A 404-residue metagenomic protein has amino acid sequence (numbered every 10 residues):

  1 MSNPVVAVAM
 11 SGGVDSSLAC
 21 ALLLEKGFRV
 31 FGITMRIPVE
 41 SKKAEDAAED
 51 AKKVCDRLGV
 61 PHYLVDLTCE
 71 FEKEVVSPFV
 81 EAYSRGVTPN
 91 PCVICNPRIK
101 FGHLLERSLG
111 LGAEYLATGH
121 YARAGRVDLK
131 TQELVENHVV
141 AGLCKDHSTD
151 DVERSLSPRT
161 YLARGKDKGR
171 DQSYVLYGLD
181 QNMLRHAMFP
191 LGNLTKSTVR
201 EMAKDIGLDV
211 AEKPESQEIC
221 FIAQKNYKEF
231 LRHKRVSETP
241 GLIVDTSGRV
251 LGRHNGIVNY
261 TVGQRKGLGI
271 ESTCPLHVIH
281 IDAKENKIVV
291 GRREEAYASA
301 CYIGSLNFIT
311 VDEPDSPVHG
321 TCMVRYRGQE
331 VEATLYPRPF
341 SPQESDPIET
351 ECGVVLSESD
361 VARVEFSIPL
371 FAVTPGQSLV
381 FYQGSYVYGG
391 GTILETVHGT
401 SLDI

Functional and structural regions predicted by a protein language model:
M1-Y177, M188, I348, D403: ATP-dependent adenylation/nucleotidyltransferase module used to activate substrates
A117-A122, L129, E133-C144, S148-I404: AMP-forming adenylation/ATP pyrophosphatase catalytic core
